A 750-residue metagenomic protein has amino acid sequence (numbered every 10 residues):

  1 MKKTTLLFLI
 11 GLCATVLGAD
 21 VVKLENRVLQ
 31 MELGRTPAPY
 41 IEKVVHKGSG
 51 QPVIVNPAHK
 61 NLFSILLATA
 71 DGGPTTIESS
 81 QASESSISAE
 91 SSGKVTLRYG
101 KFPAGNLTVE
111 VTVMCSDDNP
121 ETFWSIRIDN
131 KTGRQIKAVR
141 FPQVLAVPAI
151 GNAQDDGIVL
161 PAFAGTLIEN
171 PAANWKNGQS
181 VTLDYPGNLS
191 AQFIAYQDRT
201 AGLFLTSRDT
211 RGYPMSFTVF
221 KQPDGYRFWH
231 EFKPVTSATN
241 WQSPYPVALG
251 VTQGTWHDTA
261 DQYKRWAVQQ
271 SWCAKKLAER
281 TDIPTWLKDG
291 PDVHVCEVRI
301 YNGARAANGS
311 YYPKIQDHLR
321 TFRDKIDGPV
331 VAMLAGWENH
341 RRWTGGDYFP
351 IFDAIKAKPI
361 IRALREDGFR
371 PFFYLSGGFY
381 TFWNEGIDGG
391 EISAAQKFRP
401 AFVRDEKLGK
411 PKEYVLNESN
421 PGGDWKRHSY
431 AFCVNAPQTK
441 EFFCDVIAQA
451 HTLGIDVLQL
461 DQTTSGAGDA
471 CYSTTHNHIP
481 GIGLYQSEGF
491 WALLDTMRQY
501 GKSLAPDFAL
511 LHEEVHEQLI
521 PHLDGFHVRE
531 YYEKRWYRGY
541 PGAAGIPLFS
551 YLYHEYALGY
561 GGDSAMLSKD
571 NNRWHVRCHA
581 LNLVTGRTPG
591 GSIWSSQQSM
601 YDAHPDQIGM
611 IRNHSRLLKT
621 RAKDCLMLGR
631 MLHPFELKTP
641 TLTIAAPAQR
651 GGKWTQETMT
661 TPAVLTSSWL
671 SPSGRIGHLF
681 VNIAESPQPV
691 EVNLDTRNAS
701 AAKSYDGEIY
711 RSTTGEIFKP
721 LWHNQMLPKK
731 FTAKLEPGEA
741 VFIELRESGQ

Functional and structural regions predicted by a protein language model:
L7-T15: Bacterial N-terminal signal peptides
L24-R35, P39-K47, P52-D71, T76-V331 (+6 more regions): Carbohydrate-recognition beta-sandwich/jelly-roll modules in extracellular/periplasmic carbohydrate-active proteins
A38, A238-Y245, Q486-T713: Active-site-proximal substrate-binding groove within the catalytic cores of carbohydrate-active enzymes
D292-P313, E338-I355, D424-F442, T475-F490: The substrate-binding groove and active-site-proximal loops of carbohydrate-active enzymes, especially glycoside
P329-V415, F490-H512: Acidic/aromatic-lined carbohydrate-recognition and catalytic surfaces of CAZymes acting on diverse glycans
F373, G377-A450, R535, Y540-A544: Active-site-adjacent "subsite" loops/lids of carbohydrate-active enzymes
A431-H522, H527, K534-Y537: Active-site neighborhood of glycoside hydrolase catalytic domains
N724-Q750: C-terminal beta-strand-rich structural cap/linker in extracellular carbohydrate-active enzymes
